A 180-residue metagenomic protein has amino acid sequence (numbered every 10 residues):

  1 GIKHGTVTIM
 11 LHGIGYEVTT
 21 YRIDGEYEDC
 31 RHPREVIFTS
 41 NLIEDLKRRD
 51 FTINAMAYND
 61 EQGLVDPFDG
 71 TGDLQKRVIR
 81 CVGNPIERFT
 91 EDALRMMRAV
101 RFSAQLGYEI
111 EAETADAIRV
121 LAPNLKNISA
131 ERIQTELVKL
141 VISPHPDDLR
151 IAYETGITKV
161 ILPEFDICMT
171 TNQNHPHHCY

Functional and structural regions predicted by a protein language model:
G1-Y180: Catalytic cores of the polymerase beta-like nucleotidyltransferase superfamily and closely associated nucleotide
